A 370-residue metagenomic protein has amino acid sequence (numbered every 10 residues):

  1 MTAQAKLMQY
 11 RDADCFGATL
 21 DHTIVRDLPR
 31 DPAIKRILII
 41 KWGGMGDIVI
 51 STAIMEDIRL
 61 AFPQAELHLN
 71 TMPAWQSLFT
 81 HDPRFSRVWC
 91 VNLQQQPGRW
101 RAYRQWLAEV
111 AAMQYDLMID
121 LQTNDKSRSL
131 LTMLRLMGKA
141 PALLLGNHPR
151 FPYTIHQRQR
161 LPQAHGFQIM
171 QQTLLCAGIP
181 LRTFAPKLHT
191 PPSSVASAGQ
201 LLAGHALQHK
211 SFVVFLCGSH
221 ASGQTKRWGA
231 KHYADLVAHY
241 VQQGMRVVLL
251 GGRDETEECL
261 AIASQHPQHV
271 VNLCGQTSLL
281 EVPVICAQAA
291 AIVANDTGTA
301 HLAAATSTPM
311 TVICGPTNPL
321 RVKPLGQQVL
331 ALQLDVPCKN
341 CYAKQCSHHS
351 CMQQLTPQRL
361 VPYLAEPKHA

Functional and structural regions predicted by a protein language model:
M1-A370: Catalytic machinery of carbohydrate-active enzymes, primarily nucleotide-sugar-dependent glycosyltransferases
